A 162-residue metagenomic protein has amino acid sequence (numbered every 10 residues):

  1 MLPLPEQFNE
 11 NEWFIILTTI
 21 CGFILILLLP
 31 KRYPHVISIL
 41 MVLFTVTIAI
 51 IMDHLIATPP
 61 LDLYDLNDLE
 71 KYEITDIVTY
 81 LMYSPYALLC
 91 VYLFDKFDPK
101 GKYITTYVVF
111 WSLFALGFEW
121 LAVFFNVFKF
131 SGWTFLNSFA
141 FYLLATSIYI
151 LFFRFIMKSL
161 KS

Functional and structural regions predicted by a protein language model:
M1-S162: Aromatic-rich, lipid-facing transmembrane alpha helices and their immediate juxtamembrane interface loops in integral
